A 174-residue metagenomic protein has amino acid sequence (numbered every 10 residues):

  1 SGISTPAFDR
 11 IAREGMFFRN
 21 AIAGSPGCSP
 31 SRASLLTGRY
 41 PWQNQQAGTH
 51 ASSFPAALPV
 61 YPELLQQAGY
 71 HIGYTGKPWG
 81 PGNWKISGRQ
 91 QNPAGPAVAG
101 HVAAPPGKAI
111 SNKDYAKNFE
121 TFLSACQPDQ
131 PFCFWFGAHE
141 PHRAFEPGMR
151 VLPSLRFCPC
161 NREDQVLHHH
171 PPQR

Functional and structural regions predicted by a protein language model:
S1-R174: Formylglycine-dependent sulfatase
